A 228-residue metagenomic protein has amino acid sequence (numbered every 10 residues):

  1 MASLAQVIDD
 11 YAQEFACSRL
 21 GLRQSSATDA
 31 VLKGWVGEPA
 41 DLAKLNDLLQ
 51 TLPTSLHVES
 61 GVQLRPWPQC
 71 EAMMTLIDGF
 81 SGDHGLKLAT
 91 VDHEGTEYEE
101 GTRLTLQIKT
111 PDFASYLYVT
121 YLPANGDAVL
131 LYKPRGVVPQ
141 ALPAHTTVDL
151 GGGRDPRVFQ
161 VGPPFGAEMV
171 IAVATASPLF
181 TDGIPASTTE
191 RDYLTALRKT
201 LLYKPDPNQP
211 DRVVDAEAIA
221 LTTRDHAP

Functional and structural regions predicted by a protein language model:
M1-P228: Secretory-pathway glycoprotein ectodomains that are cysteine- and/or Ser/Thr/Pro-rich
